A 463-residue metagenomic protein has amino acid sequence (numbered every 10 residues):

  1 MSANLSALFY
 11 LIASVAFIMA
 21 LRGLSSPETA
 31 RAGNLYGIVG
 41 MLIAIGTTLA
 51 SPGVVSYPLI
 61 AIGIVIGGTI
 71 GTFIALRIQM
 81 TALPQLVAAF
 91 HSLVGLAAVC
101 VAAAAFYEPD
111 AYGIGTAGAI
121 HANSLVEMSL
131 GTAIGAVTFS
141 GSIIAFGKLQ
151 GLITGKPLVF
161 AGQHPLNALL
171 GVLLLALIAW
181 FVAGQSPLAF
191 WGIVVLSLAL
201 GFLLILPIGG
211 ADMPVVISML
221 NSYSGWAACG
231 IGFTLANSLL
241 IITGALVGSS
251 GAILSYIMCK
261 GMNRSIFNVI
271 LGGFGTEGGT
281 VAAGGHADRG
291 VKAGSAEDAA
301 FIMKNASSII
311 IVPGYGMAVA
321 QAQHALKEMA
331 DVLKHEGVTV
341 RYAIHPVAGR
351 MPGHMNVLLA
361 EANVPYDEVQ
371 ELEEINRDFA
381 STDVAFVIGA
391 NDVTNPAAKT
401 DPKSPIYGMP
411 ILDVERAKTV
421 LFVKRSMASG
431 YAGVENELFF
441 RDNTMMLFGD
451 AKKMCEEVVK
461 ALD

Functional and structural regions predicted by a protein language model:
M1-S14, S51-T69, S124-F139, Q185-L196: Structural signature of hydrophobic alpha-helical transmembrane segments
A16-T29, G68-V87, S142-P157, L200-M213 (+1 more regions): C-terminal ends of transmembrane helices
R31-G40, I60-G63, A82-V94, P157-L169 (+1 more regions): Cytoplasmic-side transmembrane-helix entry/capping segments in multi-pass membrane proteins
T48-A61, F73-P84, V99-A117: Transmembrane alpha-helix boundary signature
A104-G118, V182-L188, V215, S222-I242: Transmembrane helix-loop junctions at the membrane interface of multipass transporters and ion channels
G209, Y223-F267: Mobile "lid/hinge" segments at catalytic clefts and subdomain interfaces of large enzymes
L246-A306: Membrane-interfacial segments at transmembrane helix termini in multi-pass membrane proteins
G285-D463: Structured cytosolic domains appended to multi-pass membrane proteins
